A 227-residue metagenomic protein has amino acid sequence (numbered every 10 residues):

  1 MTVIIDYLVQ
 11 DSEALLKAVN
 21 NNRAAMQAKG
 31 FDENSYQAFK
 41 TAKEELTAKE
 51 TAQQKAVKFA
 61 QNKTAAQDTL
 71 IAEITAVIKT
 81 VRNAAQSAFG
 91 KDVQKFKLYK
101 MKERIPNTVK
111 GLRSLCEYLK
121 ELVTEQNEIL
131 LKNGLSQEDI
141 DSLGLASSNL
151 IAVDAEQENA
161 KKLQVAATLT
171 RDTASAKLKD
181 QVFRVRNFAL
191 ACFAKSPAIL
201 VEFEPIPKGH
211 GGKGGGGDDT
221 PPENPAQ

Functional and structural regions predicted by a protein language model:
M1-Q227: Basic/polar low-complexity intrinsically disordered segments
